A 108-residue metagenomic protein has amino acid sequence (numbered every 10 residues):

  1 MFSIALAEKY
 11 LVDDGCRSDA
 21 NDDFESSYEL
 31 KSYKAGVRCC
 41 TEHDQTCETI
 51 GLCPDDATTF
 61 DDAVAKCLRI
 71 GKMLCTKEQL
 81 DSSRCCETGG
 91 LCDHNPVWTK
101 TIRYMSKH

Functional and structural regions predicted by a protein language model:
M1-D23, R38-D55: Secreted, propeptide-processed cysteine-rich mini-domains
M1-R17, V64, N95-H108: Intrinsically disordered, compositionally biased terminal peptides
Y10, Y33-K34, T41, C47 (+3 more regions): Processing junctions and N-termini across compartments
D22-S26, F60-A63: Eukaryotic intrinsically disordered and solvent-exposed regulatory patches
E25-L52, G90-H108: Short, structured beta-strand segments at or near domain termini in extracellular proteins/domains
C53-Y104: Conserved hydrophobic ligand-interaction patch in extracellular adhesion modules
